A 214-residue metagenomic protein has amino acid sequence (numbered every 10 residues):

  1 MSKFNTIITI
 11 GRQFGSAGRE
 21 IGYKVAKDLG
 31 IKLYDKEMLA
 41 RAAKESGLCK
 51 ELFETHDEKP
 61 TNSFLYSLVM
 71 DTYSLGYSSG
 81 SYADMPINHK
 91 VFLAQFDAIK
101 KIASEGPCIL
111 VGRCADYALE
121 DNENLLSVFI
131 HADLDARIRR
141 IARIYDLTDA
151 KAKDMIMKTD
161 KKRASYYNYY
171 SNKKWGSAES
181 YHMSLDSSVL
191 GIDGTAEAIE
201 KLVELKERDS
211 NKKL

Functional and structural regions predicted by a protein language model:
K3-R12, G106: Pre-Walker A (Motif I) flank of P-loop NTPase domains
I10-Y23: Glycine-rich phosphate-binding P-loop
K32-A43: Short beta-strand-centered segment that lines the nucleotide-binding/catalytic pocket of NTP-utilizing
A43-P107: ATP-dependent small-molecule kinase phosphotransfer cores that center on conserved nucleotide phosphate-binding segments
E58, N62-V69, Y73-S74, T148-I192: Small-molecule kinase domains that catalyze NTP-dependent phosphoryl transfer to phosphate-bearing small molecules
F96-K100, Y169-L214: NTP-dependent small-molecule kinase module
I102, C114-D121: RNA pseudouridine synthases
D121-R143, D149-M157: Conserved phosphate-donor/acceptor-positioning beta-strand/loop module used by diverse small-molecule
